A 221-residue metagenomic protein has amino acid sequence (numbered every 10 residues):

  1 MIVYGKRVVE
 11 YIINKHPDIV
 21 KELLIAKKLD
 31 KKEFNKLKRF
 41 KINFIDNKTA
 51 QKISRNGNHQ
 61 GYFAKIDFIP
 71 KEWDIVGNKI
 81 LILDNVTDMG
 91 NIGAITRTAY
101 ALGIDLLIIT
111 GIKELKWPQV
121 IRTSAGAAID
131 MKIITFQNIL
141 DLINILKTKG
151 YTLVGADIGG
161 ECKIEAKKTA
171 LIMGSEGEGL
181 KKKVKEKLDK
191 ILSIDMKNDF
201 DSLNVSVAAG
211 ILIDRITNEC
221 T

Functional and structural regions predicted by a protein language model:
M1-E72: N-terminal positively charged helical leader segments and presequences
V3-Y4, N43-K48, M131-D141, L192: Short acidic-hydrophobic, aromatic-tinged amphipathic segments that line or gate anion-handling sites
E10, Y100-A101, R122-A127, K185-T221: Structured adenosyl-cofactor binding patch, chiefly the S-adenosyl-L-methionine
K28, N47-A50, I112-E114, E176-E178 (+1 more regions): Short, acidic/turn-prone active-site loops that include or flank metal/cofactor- and phosphate-binding residues
I45-D46, D84, T110-G111, Q137 (+1 more regions): Short beta->alpha connector loops at strand-helix junctions that form conserved, small/polar/Pro-enriched
I75-G159: RNA substrate-binding interface of SAM-dependent RNA methyltransferases
V154-F200, N204: Active-site/ligand-binding-proximal alpha/beta "capping" segment
